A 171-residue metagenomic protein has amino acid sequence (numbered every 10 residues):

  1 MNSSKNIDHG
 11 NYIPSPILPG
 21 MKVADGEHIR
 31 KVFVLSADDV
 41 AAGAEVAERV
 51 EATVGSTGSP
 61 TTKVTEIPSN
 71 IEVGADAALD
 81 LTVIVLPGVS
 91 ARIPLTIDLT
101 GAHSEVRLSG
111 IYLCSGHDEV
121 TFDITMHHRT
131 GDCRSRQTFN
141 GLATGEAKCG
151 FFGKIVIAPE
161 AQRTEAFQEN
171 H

Functional and structural regions predicted by a protein language model:
N2-H171: Conserved beta-strand/loop scaffold segments within soluble protein domains that form the structured core and edges
